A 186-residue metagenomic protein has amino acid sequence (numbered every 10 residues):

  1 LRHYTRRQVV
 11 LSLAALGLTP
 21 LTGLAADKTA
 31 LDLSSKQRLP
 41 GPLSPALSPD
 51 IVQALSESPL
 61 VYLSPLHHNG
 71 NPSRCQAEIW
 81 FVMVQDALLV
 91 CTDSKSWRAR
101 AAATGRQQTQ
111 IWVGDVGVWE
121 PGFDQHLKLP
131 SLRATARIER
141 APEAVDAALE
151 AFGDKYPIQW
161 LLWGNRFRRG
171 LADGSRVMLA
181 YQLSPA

Functional and structural regions predicted by a protein language model:
L1-G17: N-terminal secretory signal peptides and thylakoid transit peptides that target proteins across membranes
G23-L24: Sec/Tat signal peptide C-region and signal peptidase I cleavage site
D27-Y62: Extreme N-terminal tail/first-helix region
A30-P42, W97-L179, P185: Short, structured beta-strand-loop surface elements
P49-D50, H67-H68, N165-G170: Short, P/G- and charge-enriched loop/turn segments at secondary-structure junctions
V52-Q53, W80, G170-A172: Short secondary-structure boundary/capping segments
S58-S94, I111, G122, S131: Short beta-strand segments
